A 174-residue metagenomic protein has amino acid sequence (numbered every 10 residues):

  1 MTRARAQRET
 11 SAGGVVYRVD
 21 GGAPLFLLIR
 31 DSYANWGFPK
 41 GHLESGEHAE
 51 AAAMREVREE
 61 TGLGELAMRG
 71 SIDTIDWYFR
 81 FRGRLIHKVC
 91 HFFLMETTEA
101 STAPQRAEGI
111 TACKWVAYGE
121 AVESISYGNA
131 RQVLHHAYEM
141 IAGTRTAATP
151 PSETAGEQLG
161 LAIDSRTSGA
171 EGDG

Functional and structural regions predicted by a protein language model:
M1-G21: Acidic, metal-coordinating catalytic segment for phosphate/diphosphate chemistry, firing primarily on the Nudix
G13, L25, A112: Conserved beta-strand and immediately adjacent loop positions that scaffold enzyme active sites
V19-L25, G83-L85: Short, solvent-exposed loop/turn segments that connect beta-strands within catalytic domains and beta-strand-rich
A23, N35, W77: Flexible, glycine-rich phosphate/dinucleotide-binding loops and adjacent beta-alpha linkers at cofactor/substrate
L27-R30: Short, acidic/hydrophobic/Gly-rich beta-strand patch recurrent on exposed beta strands that often constitutes part
S32-W36, A100-G174: Nudix hydrolase/Nudix homology domain
F38-K40: Thr-Gly-centered strand-to-loop micro-motif
H42-Q132, R166: Unchanged
